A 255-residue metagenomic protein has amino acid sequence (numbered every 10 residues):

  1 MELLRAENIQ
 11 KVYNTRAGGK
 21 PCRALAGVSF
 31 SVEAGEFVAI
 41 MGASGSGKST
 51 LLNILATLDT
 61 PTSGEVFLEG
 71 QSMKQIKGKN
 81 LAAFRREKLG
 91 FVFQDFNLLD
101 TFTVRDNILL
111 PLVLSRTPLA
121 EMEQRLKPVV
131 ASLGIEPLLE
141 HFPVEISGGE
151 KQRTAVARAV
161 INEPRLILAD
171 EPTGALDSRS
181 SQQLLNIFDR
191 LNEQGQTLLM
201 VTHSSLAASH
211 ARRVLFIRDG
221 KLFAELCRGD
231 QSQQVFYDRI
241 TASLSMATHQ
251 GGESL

Functional and structural regions predicted by a protein language model:
M41-A43: The feature captures the beta-strand-to-loop junction immediately N-terminal to the Walker
A56: Helix-to-loop junction immediately C-terminal to a conserved catalytic motif
G64-S72: Conserved ABC transporter NBD signature motif
F102-L110: Short coil-to-helix segment of the ABC ATPase nucleotide-binding domain corresponding to the Q-loop/switch region
F142-I146, E150-Q152: Conserved ABC ATPase signature
I161-R165: A short, proline-enriched helix->beta-strand linker immediately N-terminal to the Walker B motif in ABC-type P-loop
I167-D170: Catalytic Walker B motif of ABC-type/P-loop ATPase nucleotide-binding domains
